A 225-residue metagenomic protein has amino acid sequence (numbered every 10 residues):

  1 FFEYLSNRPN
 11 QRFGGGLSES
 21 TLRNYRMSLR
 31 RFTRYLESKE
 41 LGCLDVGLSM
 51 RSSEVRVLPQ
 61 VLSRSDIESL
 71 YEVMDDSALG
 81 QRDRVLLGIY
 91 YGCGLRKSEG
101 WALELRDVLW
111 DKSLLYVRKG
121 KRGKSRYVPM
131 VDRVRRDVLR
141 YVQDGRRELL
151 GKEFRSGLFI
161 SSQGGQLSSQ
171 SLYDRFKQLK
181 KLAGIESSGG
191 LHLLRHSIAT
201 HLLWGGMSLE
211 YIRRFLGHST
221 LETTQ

Functional and structural regions predicted by a protein language model:
F1-Q225: Conserved catalytic core of the tyrosine transesterase superfamily
